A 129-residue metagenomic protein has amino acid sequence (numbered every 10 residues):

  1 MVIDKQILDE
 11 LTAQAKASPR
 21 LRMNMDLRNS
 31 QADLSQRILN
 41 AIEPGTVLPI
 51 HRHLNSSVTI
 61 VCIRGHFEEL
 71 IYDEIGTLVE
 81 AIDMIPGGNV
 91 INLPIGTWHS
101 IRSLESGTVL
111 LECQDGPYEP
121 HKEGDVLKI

Functional and structural regions predicted by a protein language model:
M1-S35, E80-M84, I129: A short, N-terminal "cap"/entry segment at the start of jelly-roll beta-barrel domains of the cupin/DSBH fold
I3, I7-L11, P19, I75-T77 (+1 more regions): Double-stranded beta-helix
I38-L54: Conserved short histidine dyad/triad with adjacent acidic residue
L39-A41, T59, V90-N92: Conserved hydrophobic/aromatic beta-strand scaffold that supports enzyme active sites
T46, N55-S56, T97, S106: A generic "binding-loop/recognition-motif" signal
P49-H51, E69-L70, I91-L93, H99-L104 (+1 more regions): Short beta-strand His + acidic residue motifs that chelate non-heme Fe in jelly-roll/DSBH and cupin folds
N55-E74: Glycine- and acidic-residue-biased ligand/ion/polar-headgroup-sensing regions
D73-G96: Short acidic-glycine-tyrosine-enriched beta hairpin
